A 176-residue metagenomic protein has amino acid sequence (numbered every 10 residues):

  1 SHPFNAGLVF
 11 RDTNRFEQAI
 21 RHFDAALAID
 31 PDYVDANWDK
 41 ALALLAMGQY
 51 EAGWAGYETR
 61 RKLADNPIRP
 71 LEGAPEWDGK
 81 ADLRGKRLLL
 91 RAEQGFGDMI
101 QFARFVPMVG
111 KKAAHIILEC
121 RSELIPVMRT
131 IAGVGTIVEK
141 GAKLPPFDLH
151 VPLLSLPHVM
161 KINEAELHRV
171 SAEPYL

Functional and structural regions predicted by a protein language model:
S1-L176: Alpha-helical solenoid repeat scaffolds of the TPR/TPR-like class and their adjacent stem/linker regions that mediate
